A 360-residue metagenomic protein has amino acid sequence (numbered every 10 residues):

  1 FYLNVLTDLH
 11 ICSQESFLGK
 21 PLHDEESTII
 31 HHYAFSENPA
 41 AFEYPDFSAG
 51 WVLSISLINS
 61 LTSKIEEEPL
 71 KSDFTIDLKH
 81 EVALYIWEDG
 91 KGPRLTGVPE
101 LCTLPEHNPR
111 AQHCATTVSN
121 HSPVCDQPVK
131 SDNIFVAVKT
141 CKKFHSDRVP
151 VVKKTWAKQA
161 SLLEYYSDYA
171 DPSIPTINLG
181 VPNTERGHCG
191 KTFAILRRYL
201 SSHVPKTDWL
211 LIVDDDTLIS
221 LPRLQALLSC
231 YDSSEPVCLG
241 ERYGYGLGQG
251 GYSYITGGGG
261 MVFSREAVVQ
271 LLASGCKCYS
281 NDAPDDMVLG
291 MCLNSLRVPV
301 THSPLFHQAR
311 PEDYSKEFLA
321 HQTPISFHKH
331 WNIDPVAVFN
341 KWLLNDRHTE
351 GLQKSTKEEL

Functional and structural regions predicted by a protein language model:
F1-L360: Secretory-pathway lumenal glyco-enzymes, predominantly type II signal-anchor Golgi glycosyltransferases
